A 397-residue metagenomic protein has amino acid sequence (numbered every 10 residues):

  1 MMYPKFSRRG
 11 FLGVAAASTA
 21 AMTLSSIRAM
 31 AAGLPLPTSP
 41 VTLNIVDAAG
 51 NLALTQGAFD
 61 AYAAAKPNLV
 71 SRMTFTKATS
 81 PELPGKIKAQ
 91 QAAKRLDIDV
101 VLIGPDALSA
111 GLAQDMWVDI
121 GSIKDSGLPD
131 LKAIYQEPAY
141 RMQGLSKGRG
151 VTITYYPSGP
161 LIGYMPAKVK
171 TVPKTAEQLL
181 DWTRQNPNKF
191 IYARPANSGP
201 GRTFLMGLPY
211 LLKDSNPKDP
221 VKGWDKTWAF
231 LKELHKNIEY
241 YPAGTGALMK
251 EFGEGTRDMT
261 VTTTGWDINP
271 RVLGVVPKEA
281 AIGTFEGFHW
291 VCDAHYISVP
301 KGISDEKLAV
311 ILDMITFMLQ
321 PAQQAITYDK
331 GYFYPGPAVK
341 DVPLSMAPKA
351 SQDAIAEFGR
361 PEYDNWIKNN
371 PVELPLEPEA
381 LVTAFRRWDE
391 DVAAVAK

Functional and structural regions predicted by a protein language model:
M1-T19: N-terminal secretory signal peptides and thylakoid transit peptides that target proteins across membranes
A32-S109: Early extracytoplasmic/lumenal segment of secretory-pathway proteins
A48-G57, T76, S80-P81, I103-A247: Extracytoplasmic ligand-binding site segments that recognize negatively charged/polar headgroups
L108-A110, M259-K278: A ligand-binding cleft/hinge motif common to bilobed small-molecule-binding domains
L161-K168, P209-K213, D293-K307, I326-T327: A bilobed periplasmic-binding-protein/Venus flytrap-type ligand-binding module shared by bacterial periplasmic
W228-L234, P242, P277-K301: Periplasmic-binding protein-like
I297-K368: Mature extracytoplasmic/periplasmic domains
P361-K397: Conserved C-terminal helix/tail region of periplasmic/extracytoplasmic solute-binding proteins
